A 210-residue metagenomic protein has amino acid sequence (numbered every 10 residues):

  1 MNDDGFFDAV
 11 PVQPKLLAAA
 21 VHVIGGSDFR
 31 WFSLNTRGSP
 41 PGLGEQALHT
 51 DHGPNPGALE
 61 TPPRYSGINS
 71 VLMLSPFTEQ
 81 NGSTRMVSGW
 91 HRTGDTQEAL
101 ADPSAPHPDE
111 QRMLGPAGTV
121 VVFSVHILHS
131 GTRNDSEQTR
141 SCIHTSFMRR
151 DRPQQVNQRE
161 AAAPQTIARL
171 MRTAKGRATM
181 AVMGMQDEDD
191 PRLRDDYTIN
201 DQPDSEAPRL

Functional and structural regions predicted by a protein language model:
M1-L59: Non-heme Fe(II)-dependent double-stranded beta-helix
F6, A19, N69-M73, S130: Short, hydrophobic/aromatic alpha-helical segments in well-folded domains
R30-S33, R85-M86, V122-F123: A structural signal for short, well-ordered beta-strand segments and their strand-loop junctions that often border
S33-T36, S70-L72, I143-F147: A structural signal for short, well-ordered beta-strand segments
L34-T36, G89, V125-I127: Short, well-ordered beta-to-alpha junction loops that form the rim of enzyme active sites and present histidine/acidic
L43-M113, P153-A162: Catalytic core of non-heme Fe(II) oxygenases with the double-stranded beta-helix
T93-E98, D102-V122, H126-I127, T132-L210: Conserved double-stranded beta-helix
